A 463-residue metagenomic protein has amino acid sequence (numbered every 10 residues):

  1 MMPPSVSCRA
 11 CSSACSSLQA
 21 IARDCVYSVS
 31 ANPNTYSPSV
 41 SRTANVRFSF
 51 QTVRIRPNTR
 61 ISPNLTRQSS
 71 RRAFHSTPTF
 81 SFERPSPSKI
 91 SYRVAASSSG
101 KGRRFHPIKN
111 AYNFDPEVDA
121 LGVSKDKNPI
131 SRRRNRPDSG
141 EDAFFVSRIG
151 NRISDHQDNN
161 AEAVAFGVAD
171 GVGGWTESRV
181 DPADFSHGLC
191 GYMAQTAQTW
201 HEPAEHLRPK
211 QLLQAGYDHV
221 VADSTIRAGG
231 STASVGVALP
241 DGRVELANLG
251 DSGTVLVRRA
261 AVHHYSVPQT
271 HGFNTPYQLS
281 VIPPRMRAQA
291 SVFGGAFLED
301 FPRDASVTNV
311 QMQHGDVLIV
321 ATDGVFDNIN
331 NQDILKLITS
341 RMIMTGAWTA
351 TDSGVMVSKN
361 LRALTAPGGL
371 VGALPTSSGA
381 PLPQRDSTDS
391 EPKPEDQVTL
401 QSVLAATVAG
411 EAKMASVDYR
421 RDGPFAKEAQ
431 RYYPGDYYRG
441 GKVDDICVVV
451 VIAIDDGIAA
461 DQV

Functional and structural regions predicted by a protein language model:
M2-V463: PP2C/PPM-type serine/threonine phosphatase catalytic domain
